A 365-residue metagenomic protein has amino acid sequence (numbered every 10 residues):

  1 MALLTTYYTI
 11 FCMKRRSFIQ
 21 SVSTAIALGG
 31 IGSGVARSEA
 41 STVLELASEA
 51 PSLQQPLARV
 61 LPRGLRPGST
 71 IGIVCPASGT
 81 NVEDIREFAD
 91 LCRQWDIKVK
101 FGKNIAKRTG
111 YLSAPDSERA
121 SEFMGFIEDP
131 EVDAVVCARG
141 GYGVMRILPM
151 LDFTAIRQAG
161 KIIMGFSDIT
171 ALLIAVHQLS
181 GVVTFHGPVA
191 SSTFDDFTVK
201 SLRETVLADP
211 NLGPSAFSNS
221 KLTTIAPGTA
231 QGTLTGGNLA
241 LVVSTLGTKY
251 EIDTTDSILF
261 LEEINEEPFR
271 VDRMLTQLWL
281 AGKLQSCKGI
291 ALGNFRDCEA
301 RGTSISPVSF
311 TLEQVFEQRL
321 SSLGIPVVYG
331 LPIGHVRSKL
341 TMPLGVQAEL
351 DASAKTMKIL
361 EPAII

Functional and structural regions predicted by a protein language model:
A2-C12, S17-V43: N-terminal export signals
C12, G34-T80: C-terminal segment of N-terminal export signals and the immediately downstream linker at the start of the mature
I97-T109, S257-F260: Short beta-strand elements in bilobed, periplasmic/extracellular small-molecule ligand-binding domains
N104-G160: N-terminal small/polar loop signature for handling phosphorylated ligands or for N-terminal nucleophile
F153-A175, V183-V189: Short, acidic/small-residue loops that bind anionic groups at enzyme active sites
T184-L241: Conserved anion/nucleotide-ligand pocket segment
D253-S309: Internal helical hairpin/lid segments
N294-I365: ATP/nucleoside-binding phosphotransfer catalytic cores, i.e., glycine-rich phosphate-binding loops
